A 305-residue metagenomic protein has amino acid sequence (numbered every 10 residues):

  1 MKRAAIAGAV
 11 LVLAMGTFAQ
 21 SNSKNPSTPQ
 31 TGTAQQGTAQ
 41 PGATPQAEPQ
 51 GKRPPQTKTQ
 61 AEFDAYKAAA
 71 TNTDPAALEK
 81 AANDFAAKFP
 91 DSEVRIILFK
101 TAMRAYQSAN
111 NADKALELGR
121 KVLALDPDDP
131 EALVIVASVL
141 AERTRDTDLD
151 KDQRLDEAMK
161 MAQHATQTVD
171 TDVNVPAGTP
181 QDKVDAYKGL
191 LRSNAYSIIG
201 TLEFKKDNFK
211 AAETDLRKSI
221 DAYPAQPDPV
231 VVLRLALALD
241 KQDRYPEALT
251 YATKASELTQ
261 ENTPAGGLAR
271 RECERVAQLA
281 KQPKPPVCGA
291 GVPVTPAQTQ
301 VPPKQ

Functional and structural regions predicted by a protein language model:
F18-I97, T295-Q305: N-terminal leader/linker segments that initiate helical-solenoid repeat arrays
K24-N25, R53, P176-G178, G189-I198 (+2 more regions): Terminal, low-structured helical/coil segments at or just beyond the last alpha-helical repeat
G51, A86-I97, A124-E131, T147 (+3 more regions): Flexible helix-coil transition and linker loops at the boundaries of alpha-helical arrays
A65-A68, T101-A102, V136, I199 (+2 more regions): Structural register within alpha-helical repeat arrays
Q153-D170, D240-P264: TPR/TPR-like (Sel1-like) alpha-helical repeat modules
